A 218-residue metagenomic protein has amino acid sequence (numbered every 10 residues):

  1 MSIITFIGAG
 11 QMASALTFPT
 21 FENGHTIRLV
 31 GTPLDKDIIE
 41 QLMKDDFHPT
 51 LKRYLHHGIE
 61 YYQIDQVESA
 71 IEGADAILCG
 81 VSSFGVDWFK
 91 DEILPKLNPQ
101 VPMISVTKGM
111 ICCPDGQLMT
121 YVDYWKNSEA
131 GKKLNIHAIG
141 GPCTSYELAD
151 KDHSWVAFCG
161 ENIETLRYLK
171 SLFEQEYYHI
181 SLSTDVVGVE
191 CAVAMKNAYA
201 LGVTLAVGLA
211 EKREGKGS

Functional and structural regions predicted by a protein language model:
M1-Y54, I59-Q63, C113: NAD(P)+-binding Rossmann beta1-loop-alpha1 motif at the extreme N-terminus of oxidoreductases
G8, V30-G31, S105-T107, G140 (+1 more regions): Short beta-strand/turn micro-motifs composed of small residues that flank or help shape donor/cofactor-binding pockets
R28-V30, Y62, L78, I104 (+3 more regions): Hydrophobic/aromatic beta-strand patches that form the interior of the parallel beta-sheet core in alpha/beta enzyme
L51-Q63, P99, G131-N135, E176-Y178: A short helix-to-beta-strand connector/capping loop
Q66, E72-H153, L169: Rossmann-like NAD(P)(H) cofactor-binding subdomain of soluble oxidoreductases
K96, S128-N135, H153-S218: Internal alpha-helical scaffold of NAD(P)-dependent oxidoreductase catalytic cores
